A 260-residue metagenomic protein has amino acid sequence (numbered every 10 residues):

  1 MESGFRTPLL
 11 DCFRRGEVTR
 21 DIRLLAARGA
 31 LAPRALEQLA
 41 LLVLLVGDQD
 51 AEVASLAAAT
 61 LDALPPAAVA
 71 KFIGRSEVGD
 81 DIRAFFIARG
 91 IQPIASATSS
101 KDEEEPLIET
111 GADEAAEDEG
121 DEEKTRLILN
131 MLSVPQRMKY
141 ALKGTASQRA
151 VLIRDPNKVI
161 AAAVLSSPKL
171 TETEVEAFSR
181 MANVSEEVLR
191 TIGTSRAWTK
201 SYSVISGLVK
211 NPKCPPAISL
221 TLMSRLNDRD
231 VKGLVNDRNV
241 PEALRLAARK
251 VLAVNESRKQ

Functional and structural regions predicted by a protein language model:
M1-Q260: Alpha-helical scaffold segments
